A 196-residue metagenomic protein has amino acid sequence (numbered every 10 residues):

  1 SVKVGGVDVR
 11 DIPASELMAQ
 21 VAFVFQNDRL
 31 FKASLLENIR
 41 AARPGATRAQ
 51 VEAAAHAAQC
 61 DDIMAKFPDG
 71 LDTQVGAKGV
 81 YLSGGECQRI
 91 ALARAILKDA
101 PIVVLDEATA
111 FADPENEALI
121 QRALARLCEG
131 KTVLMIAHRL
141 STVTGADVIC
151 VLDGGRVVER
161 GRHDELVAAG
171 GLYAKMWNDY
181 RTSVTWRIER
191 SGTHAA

Functional and structural regions predicted by a protein language model:
K3, D11, M18, L36-A77 (+2 more regions): ABC ATPase nucleotide-binding domain helical subdomain, centered on the C-loop/LSGGQ "ABC signature"
K3-G5, D61-I90, A112, T182-A196: ABC-fold ATPase nucleotide-binding domain signature/coupling loops
D28-A46, M64, L82, A110 (+1 more regions): Conserved catalytic motifs of ABC-family nucleotide-binding domains
K66, R122, R139-A196: C-terminal portion of ABC ATPase nucleotide-binding domains
L92, I136: Hydrophobic anchor residue at the start of the ABC signature
L97-P101, G130: A short, proline-enriched helix->beta-strand linker immediately N-terminal to the Walker B motif in ABC-type P-loop
V103-E107: Catalytic Walker B motif of ABC-type/P-loop ATPase nucleotide-binding domains
E117-E129, S141: Helical segment within the ABC ATPase nucleotide-binding domain
